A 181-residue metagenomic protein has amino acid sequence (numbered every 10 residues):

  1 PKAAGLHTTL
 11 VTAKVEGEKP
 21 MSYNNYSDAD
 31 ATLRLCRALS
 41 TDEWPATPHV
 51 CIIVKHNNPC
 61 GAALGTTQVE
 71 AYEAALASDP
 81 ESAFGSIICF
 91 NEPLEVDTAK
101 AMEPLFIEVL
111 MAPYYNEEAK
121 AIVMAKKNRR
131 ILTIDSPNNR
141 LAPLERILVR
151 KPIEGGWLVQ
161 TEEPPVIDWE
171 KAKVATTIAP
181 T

Functional and structural regions predicted by a protein language model:
P1-T181: ATP-dependent carboxylate/acyl-activation modules
